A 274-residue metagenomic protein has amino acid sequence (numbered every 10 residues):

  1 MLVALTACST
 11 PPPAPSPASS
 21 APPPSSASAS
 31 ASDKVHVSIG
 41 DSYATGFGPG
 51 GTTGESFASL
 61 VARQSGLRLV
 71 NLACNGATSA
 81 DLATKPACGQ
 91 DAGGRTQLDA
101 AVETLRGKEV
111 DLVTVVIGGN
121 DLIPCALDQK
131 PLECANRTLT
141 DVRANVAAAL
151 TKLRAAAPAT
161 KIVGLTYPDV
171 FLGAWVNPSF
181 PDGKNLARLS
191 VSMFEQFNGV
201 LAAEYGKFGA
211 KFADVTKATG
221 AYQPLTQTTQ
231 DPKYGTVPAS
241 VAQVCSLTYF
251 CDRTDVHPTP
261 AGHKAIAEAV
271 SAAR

Functional and structural regions predicted by a protein language model:
V3-A29: C-terminal region of N-terminal signal peptides and the immediate post-cleavage residues of exported proteins
S19-A83, V113: Serine-esterase "nucleophile elbow" of acetyl-processing enzymes
T78-G89, G94: Structural motif
R95-F250, S271: Alpha-helical cap/lid subdomain in secreted, periplasmic, or secretory-pathway luminal O-acyl-processing enzymes
T259: Short, conserved phosphate/pyrophosphate- and ester-handling motifs at nucleotide-, phospho-/glycolipid
G262: Conserved cofactor-binding/catalytic machinery of classical short-chain dehydrogenase/reductase
A265-R274: C-terminal alpha-helix
